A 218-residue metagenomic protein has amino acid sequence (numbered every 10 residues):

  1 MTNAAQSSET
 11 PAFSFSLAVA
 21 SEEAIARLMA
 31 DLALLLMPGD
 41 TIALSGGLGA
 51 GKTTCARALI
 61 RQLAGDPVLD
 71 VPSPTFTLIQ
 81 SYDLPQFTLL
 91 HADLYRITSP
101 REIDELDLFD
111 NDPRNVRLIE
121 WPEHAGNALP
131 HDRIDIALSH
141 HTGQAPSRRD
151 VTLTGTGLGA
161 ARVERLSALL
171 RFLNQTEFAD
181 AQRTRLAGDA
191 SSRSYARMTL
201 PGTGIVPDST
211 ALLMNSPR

Functional and structural regions predicted by a protein language model:
T2-F15, F109-L169: Short phosphate-coordinating micro-motif centered on Lys-Gly-acidic
A20, A24-L35: Pre-Walker A adenine-sensing motif
T41-A43: Short hydrophobic/aromatic beta-strand immediately N-terminal to the Walker A/P-loop
S45-G47: P-loop (Walker A) phosphate-binding loop of NTP-binding proteins
K52: Conserved lysine of the Walker
D66, V71, T75, I79-E123: Conserved nucleotide-sensing/catalytic segment adjacent to the nucleotide-binding pocket in NTP-handling enzymes
T152-R218: Conserved NTP-binding catalytic cores of kinases and kinase-like/nucleotidyltransferase enzymes across multiple kinase
